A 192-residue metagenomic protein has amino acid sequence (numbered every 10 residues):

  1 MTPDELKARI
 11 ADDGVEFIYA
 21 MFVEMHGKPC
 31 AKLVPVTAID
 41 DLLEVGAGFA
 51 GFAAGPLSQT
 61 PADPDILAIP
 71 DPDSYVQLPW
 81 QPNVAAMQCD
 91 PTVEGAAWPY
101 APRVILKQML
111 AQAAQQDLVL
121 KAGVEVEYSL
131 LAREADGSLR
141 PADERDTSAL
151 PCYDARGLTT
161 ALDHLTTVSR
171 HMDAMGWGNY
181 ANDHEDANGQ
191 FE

Functional and structural regions predicted by a protein language model:
M1-E192: Glycine-rich, acidic/polar active-site loops that bind/position phosphate-bearing ligands
